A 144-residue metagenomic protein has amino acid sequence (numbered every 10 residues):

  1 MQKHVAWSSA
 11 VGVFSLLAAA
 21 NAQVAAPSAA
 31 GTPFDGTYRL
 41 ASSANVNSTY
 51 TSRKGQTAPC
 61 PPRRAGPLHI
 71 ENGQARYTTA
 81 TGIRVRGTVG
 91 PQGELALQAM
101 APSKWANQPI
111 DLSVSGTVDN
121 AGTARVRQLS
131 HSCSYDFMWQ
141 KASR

Functional and structural regions predicted by a protein language model:
M1-V11: Bacterial N-terminal signal peptides that target proteins for export
L17-A19: N-terminal signal peptide c-region/cleavage motif recognized by signal peptidases
Q23-A25: Boundary of Sec targeting at the N-terminus
P27-T79, P102-S115, H131-R144: Short, solvent-exposed loop/hinge segments that bridge or flank secondary-structure elements
Q74-R76, G93-A96, G122-R125: Hydrophobic residues embedded in beta-strands of well-ordered beta-sheets
G87: Pyridoxal 5′-phosphate
L112-Q128: Low-complexity, intrinsically disordered Gly/Pro/Thr-rich segments
